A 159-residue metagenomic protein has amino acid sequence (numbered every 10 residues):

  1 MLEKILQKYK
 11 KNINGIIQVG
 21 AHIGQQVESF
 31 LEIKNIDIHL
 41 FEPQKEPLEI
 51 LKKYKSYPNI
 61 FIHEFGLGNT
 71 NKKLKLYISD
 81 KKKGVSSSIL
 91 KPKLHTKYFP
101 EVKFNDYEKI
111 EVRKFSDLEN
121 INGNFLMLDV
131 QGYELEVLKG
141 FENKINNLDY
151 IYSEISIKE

Functional and structural regions predicted by a protein language model:
M1-E159: Phosphate/nucleotide-binding beta-alpha loop and adjacent structural elements of enzyme active sites
